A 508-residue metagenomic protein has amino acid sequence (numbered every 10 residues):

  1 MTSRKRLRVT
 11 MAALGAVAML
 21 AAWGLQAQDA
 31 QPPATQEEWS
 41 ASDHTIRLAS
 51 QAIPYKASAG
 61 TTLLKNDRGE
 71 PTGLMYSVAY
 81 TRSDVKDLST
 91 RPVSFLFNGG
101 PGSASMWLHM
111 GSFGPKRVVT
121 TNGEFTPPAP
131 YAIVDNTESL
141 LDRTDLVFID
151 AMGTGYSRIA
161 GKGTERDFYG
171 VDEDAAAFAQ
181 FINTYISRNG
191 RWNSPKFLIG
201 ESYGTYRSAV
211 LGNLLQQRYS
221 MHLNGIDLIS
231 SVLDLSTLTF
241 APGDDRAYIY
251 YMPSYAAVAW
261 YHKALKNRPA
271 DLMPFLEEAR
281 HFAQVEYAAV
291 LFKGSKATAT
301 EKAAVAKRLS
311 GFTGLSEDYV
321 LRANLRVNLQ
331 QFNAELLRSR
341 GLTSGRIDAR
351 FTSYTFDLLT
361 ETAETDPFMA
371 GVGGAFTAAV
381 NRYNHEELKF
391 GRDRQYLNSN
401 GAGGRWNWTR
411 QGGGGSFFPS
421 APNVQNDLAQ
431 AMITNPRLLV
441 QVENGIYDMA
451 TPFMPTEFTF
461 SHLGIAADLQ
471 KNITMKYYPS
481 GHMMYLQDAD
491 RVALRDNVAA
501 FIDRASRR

Functional and structural regions predicted by a protein language model:
D29, G69-D167, S461: N-terminal cap/lid subdomain of alpha/beta-hydrolase-fold enzymes
P115-V119, Q216-G311: A catalytic-pocket lid/entrance helix-loop region that shapes and gates access to the active site across common
L141, A151, F168-I186: Alpha/beta-hydrolase active-site loop
R191-Y203: Alpha/beta-hydrolase fold nucleophile elbow
G200-N213: Glycine-rich nucleophile elbow surrounding the catalytic serine of serine-hydrolase chemistry
K293-A450: Alpha/beta-hydrolase fold catalytic core
L438, P452-H462: Short alpha-helix in the alpha/beta-hydrolase fold that links the catalytic acid
P479-D490: Catalytic histidine-centered segment of alpha/beta-hydrolase-like enzymes
